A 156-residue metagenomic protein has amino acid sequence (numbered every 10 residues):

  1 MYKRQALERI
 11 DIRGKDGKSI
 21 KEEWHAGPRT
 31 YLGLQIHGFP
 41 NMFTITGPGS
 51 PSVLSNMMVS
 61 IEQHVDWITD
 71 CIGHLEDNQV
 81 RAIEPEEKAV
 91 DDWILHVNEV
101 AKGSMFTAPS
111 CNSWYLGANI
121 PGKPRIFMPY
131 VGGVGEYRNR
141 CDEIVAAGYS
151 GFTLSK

Functional and structural regions predicted by a protein language model:
M1-Y2: Short, small-residue-biased leader/transition segments that mark boundaries at the very start of proteins
Q5-E8, L54: Short glycine-/acidic-enriched loop or helix-start segments at secondary-structure transitions that form or flank
L7, F39, C111: Active-site lining segments that contact anionic ligands and/or coordinate catalytic metals
E8-G14, F43-G47: Catalytic cores of eukaryotic secretory-pathway lumenal/extracellular enzymes that build and remodel glycoconjugates
G14-K21: N-terminal low-complexity, intrinsically disordered segments
H25-Y31: Alpha-helical scaffolding within the catalytic cores of extracellular/periplasmic polymer-degrading hydrolases
T30, F43-K156: C-terminal, flexible cofactor-proximal segment of oxidoreductases
L32-G38: Short glycine/proline-enriched loop/turn "hinge" motifs that connect secondary-structure elements and lie
